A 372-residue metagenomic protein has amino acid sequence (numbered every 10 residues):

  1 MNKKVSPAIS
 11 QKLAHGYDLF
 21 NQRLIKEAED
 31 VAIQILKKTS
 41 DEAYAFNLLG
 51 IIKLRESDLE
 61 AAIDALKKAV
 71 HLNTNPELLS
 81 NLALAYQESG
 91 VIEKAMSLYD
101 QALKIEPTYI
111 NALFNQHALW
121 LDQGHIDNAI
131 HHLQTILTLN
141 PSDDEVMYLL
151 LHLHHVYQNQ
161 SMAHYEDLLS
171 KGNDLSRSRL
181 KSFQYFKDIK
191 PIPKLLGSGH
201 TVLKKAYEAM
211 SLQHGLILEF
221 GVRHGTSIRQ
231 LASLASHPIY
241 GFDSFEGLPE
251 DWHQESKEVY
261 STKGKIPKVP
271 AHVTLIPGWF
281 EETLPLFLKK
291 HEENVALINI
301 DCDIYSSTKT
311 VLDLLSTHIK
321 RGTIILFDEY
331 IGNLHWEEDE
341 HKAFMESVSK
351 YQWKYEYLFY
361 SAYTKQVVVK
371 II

Functional and structural regions predicted by a protein language model:
M1-Q11: TPR-adjacent "capping" and linker segments in tetratricopeptide-repeat scaffold/adaptor proteins
L13-N21, Y44-L54, E77-E88, N111-L121 (+1 more regions): Conserved alpha-helical positions within TPR/SEL1-like repeat arrays
S40, N73-T74, P107, N140-P141 (+1 more regions): Short coil turns that delineate tetratricopeptide repeat
L98, L212-I372: S-adenosylmethionine/decaboxylated-SAM
V156-L216: Class I SAM-dependent methyltransferase Rossmann-like catalytic core, especially the SAM/SAH-binding loop
